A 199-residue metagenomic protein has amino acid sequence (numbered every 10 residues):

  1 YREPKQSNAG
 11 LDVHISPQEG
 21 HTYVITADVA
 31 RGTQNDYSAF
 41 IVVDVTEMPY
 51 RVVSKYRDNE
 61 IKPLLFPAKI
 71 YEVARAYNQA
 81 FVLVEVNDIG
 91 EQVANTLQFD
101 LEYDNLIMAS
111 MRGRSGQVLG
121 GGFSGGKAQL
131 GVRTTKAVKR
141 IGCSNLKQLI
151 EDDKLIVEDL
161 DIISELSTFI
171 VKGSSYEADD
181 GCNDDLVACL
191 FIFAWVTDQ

Functional and structural regions predicted by a protein language model:
Y1-M111, R140, S144, Q148-Q199: RNase H-like, metal-dependent nuclease domains and their acidic two-metal-ion catalytic environment used
Y103-V138: Conserved phosphate-binding/catalytic loops in two-lobed NTP-binding clefts
